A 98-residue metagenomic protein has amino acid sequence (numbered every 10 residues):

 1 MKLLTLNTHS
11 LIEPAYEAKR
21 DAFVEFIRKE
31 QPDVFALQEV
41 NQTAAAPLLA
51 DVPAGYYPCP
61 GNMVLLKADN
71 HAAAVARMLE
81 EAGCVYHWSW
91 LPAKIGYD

Functional and structural regions predicted by a protein language model:
M1-Y97: N-terminal, active-site-proximal structural segment of metallo-dependent hydrolase catalytic domains
